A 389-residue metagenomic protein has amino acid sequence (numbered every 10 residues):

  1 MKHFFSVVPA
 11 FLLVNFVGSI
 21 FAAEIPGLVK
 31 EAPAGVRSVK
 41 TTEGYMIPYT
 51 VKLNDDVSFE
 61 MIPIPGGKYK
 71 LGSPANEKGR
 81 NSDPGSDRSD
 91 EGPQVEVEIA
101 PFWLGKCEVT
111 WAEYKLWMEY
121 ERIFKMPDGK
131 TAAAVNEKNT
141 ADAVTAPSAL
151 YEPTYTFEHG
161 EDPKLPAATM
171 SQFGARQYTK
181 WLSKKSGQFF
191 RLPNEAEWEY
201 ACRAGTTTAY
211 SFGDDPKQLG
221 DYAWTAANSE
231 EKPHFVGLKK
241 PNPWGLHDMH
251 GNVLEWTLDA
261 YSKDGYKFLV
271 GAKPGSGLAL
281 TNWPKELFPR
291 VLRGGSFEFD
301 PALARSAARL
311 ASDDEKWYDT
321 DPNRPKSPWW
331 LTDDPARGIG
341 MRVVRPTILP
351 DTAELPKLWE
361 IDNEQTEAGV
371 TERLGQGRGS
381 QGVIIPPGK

Functional and structural regions predicted by a protein language model:
M1-V8: Bacterial N-terminal signal peptides that target proteins for export
V8-S19: Bacterial N-terminal signal peptides
A23-K30, Q172, K240-N242, P274-K389: Disulfide-stabilized, aromatic/cysteine-rich ligand-recognition loop
A23-V51, V370: Primarily auto-inhibitory N-terminal propeptides
I25-G27, L71-D90, V95-F212, L258-L269 (+1 more regions): Active-site microenvironments of metalloenzymes and redox enzymes
N54-L71: Mature N-terminal segment immediately following signal peptide/propeptide cleavage in secreted/periplasmic
S73-I99, P233-K239, A304-P322: Short, polar loop/linker segments at the starts of domains and inter-domain junctions
A223-H250, P284-E286: Short, well-ordered junction/capping motifs at the entry into regular secondary structure
